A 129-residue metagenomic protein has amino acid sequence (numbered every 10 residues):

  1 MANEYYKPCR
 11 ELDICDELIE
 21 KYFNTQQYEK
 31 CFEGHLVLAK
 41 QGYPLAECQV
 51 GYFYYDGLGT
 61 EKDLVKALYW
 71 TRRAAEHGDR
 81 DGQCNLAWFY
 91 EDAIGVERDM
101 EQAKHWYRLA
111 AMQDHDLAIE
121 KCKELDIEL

Functional and structural regions predicted by a protein language model:
Y6-P8, L12, N85, H115-L129: TPR/TPR-like alpha-solenoid helical repeat scaffolds
R10-E11, K40-P44, D56-L58, D63 (+4 more regions): Short helix-capping/linker turns of helical repeat alpha-solenoids
R10-Q41: Alpha-helical segment of the N-proximal tetratricopeptide repeat
D16, C48, Y69, C84 (+2 more regions): TPR/TPR-like alpha-solenoid signature
D16-K21, Q49-D56, N85-D92, K123-E128: Hydrophobic face of amphipathic alpha-helices that form TPR/SEL1-like repeat modules and related alpha-solenoid
